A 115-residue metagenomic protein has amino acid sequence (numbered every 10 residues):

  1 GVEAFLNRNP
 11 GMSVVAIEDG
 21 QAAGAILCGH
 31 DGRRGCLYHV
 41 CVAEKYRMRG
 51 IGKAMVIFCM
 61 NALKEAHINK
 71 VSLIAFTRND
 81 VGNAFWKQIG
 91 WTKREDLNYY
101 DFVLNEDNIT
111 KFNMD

Functional and structural regions predicted by a protein language model:
G1-H39, F58, A62, A66 (+3 more regions): Acetyl-CoA-dependent GNAT
H30, A43-R49, T77-R78: Active-site acidic-Proline motif in GNAT/NAT acetyltransferases
H39-V42, M48-N61, A84, Q88: Conserved acetyl-CoA-binding loop-helix of GNAT-fold acetyltransferases
V56, L63-F76: Conserved GNAT acetyl-CoA-binding A-motif
L73-G82, D101-L104: Conserved beta-strand-loop-alpha-helix junction that forms the acyl-donor binding cleft
K87-D96: Conserved acetyl-CoA-binding loop of GNAT-fold acetyltransferases
K87-Q88, I109-K111: Short low-complexity, flexible loop/linker segments enriched in glycine and/or proline with clustered acidic
